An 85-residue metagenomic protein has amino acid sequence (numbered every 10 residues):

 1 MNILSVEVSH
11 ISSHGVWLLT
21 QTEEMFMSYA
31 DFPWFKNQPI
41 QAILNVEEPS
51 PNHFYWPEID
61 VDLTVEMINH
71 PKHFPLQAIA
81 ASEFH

Functional and structural regions predicted by a protein language model:
M1-H85: Motif-centric detector for short Cys/His coordination patterns
